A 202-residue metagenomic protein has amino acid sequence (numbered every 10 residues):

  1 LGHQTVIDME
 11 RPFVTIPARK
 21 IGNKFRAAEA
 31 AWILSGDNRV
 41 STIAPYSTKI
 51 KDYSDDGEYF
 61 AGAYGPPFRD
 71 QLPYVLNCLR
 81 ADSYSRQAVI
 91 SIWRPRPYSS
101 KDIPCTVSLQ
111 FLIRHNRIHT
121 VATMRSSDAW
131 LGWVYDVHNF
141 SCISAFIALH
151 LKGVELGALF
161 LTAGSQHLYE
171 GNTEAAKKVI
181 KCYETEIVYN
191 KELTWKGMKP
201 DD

Functional and structural regions predicted by a protein language model:
L1-D202: Terminal, non-catalytic protein-protein interaction segments that mediate quaternary/complex assembly
